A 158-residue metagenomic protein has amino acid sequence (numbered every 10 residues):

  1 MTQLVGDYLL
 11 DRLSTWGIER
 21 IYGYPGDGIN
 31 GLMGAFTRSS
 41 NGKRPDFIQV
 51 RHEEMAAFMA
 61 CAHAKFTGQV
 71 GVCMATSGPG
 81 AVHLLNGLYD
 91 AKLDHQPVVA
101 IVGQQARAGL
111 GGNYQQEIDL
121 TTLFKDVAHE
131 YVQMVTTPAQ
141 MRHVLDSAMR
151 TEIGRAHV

Functional and structural regions predicted by a protein language model:
M1-H157: N-terminal alpha/beta PP-like core and its mobile active-site loop of ThDP/TPP-dependent enzymes
